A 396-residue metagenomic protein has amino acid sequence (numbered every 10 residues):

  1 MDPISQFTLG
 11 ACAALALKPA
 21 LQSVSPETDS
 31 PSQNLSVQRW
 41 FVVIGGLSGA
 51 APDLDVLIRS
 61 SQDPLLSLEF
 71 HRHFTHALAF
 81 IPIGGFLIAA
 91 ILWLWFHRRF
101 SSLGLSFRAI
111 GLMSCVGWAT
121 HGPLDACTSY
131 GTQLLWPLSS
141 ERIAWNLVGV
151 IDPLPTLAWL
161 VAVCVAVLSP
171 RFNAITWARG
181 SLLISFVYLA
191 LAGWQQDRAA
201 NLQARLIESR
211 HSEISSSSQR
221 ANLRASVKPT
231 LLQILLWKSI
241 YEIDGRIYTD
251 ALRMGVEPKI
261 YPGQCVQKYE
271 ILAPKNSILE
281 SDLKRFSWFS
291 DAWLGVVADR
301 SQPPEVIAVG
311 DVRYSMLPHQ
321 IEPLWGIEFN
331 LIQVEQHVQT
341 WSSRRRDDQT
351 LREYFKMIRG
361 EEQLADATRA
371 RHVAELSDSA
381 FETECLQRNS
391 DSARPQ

Functional and structural regions predicted by a protein language model:
M1-H211, S218-A221, S226-P229: N-terminal membrane-targeting hydrophobic helices
E213-R224, L231-Q396: Extracytosolic and intramembrane catalytic regions of membrane-associated proteins in envelope/secretory systems
